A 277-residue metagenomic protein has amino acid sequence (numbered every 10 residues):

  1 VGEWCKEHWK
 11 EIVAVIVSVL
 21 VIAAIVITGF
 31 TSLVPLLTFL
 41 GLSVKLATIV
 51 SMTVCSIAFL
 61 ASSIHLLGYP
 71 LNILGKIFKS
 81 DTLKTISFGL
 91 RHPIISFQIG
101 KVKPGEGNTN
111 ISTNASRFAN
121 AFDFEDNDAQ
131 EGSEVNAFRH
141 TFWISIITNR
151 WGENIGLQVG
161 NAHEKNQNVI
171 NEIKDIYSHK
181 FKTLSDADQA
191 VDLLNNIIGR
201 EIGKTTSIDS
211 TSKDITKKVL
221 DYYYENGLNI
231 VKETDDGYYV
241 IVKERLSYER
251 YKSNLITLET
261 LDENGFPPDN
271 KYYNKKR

Functional and structural regions predicted by a protein language model:
V1-E7: Terminal export/targeting leaders at protein ends
K10-I73: Small-residue-rich hydrophobic membrane-insertion segments
L66-N161, K165, R245, N264-R277: Glycine-rich short-loop/terminal segments
F124-E225: Catalytic toxin/effector domains delivered as secreted proteins or via bacterial secretion systems
G199-R277: Active-site or metal-binding loop neighborhoods of secreted/extracellular toxin and effector enzymes
